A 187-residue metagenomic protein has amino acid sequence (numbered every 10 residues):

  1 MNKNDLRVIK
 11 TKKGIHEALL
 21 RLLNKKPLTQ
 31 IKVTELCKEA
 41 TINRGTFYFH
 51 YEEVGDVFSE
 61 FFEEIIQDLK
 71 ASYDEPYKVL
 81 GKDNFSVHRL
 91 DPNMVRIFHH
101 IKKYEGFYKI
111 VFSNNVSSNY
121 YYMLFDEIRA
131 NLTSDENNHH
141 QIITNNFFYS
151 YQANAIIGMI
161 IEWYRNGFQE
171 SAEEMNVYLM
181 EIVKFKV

Functional and structural regions predicted by a protein language model:
M1-K26: Basic, helix-initiating cap at the start of DNA-binding domains
E17-R21, E39, D56-P76, P92 (+1 more regions): Alpha-helical structural segments
L20-L28, Y104-E105, D135-N137, K186: Basic, amphipathic alpha-helical hairpins
K25-G55: Helix-turn-helix
D74-K103: Hydrophobic alpha-helical connector segments
V95-M123, I161: Amphipathic alpha-helical segments used for helix-helix packing
N114-H139, I143-S150: Amphipathic alpha-helical packing segments from all-alpha helical-bundle domains
D135-I182: Hydrophobic/aromatic-rich alpha-helical bundle segments in the mid-to-C-terminal region
